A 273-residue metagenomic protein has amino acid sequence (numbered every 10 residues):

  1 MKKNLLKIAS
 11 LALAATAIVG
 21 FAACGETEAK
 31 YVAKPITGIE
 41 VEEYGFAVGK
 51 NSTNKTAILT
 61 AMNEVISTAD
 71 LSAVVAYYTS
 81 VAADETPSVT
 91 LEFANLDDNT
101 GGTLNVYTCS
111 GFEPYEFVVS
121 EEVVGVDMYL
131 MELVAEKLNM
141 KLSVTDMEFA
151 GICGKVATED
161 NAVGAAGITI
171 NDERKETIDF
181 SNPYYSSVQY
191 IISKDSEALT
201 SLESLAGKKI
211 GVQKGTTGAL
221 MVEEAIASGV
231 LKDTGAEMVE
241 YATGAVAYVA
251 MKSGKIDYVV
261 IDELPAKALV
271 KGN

Functional and structural regions predicted by a protein language model:
V19-A23: C-terminal motif of bacterial Sec signal peptides marking the signal peptidase cleavage site
E26-V41, G151-G154, A166-T177, M221-A225 (+2 more regions): A ligand-binding cleft/hinge motif common to bilobed small-molecule-binding domains
T27-V32, A83-V123, E197-K209: Immediate post-signal peptide segment of exported/extracytoplasmic ligand-binding proteins
A29, P35-E40, T60-D98, K141 (+2 more regions): Ligand-binding clefts/hinges and TM-proximal coupling segments of bilobed small-molecule sensing domains
Y31-E40, V48-K50, E132, E136 (+1 more regions): Acidic, polar ligand-binding/catalytic clefts
T37-E85, M128-K137, S196-L199, E203-T217: Extended ligand-binding regions for polar small-molecule ligands
A69, A73, Y77, E92 (+2 more regions): Extracytoplasmic small-molecule ligand-binding "clamshell" domains of the periplasmic binding protein/Venus flytrap
V106-E113, V123-E136, I168-T169, S186-V249 (+2 more regions): Bilobed "Venus flytrap"/periplasmic-binding protein-like clamshell domains and structurally analogous long
